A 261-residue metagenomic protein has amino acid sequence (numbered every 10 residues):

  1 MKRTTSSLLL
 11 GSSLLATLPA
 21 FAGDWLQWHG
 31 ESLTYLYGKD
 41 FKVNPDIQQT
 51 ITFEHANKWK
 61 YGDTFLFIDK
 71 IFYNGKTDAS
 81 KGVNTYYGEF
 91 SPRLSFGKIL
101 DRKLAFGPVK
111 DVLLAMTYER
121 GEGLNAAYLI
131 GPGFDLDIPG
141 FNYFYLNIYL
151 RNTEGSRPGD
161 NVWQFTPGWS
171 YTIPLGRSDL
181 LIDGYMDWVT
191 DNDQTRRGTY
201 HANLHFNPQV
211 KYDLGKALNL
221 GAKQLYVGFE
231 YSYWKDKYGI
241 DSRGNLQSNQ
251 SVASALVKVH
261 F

Functional and structural regions predicted by a protein language model:
T17-P19: N-terminal signal peptide c-region/cleavage motif recognized by signal peptidases
A22-H29, Y61-D63, F96-L113, D137-Y145 (+2 more regions): Short loop/turn motifs that connect adjacent beta-strands in outer-membrane beta-barrel proteins
A22-I71: Short glycine/proline- and aromatic-enriched beta-strand/turn motifs that initiate or cap beta-hairpins
Y35-F41, K70-N74, M116-E122, I148-E154 (+3 more regions): Transmembrane beta-strands of outer-membrane beta-barrel pores
V43-I47, S80-Y86, E122-A126, S156-V162 (+2 more regions): Replace "Gram-negative outer membrane beta-barrel proteins" with "bacterial and organellar outer membrane beta-barrel
F53, F90, I130-P132, P167-W169 (+2 more regions): Membrane-embedded beta-strands of outer-membrane beta-barrel proteins, especially the hydrophobic/small aromatic
T153-Q224, W234-K235, V259-F261: Outer-membrane beta-barrel transmembrane domain signature
N249-F261: Outer-membrane beta-barrel "beta-signal"
